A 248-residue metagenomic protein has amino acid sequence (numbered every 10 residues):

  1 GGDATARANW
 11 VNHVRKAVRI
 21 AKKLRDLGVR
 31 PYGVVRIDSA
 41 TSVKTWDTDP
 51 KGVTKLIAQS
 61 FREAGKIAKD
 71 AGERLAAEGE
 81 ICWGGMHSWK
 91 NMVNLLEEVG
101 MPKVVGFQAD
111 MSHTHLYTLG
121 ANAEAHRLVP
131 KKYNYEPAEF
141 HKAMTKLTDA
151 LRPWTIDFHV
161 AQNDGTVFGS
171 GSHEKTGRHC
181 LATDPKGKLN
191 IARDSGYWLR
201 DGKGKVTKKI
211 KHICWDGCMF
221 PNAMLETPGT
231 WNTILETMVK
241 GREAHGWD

Functional and structural regions predicted by a protein language model:
G1-G106: Active-site acidic/histidine proton-transfer and metal-coordination neighborhood in alpha/beta enzyme cores
R15, D26, A58-E63, M86-D248: Histidine-acidic metal/acid-base catalytic patches
